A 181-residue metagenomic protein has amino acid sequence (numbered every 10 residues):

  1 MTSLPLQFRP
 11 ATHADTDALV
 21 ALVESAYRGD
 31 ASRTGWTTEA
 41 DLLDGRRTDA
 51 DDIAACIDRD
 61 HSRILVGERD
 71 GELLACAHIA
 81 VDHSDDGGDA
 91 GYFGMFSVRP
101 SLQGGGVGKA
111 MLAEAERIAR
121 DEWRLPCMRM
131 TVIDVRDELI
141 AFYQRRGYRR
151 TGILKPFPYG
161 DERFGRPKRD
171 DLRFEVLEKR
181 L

Functional and structural regions predicted by a protein language model:
M1-D17, E175, L181: Conserved N-terminal entry element of GNAT/NAT acetyltransferase domains
E24-I53: Conserved GNAT-fold acetyl-CoA-binding loop/helix
T48-V66, D170-R173: A short helix-loop-beta-strand connector motif used in the catalytic cores of GNAT acetyltransferases and, in some
V66, E72-V81, Y92-S97: Conserved beta-strand in the GNAT
V81-F96, Q103, E122-P126: A conserved beta-turn-beta hairpin within the catalytic core of GNAT-like acetyltransferases that forms part
V98, G104-R117, A141, R145: Conserved acetyl-CoA-binding loop-helix of GNAT-fold acetyltransferases
A110-C127, R149: Conserved acyl-CoA
P126-A141, R145-L181: C-terminal "cap" of GNAT-fold acetyltransferases
